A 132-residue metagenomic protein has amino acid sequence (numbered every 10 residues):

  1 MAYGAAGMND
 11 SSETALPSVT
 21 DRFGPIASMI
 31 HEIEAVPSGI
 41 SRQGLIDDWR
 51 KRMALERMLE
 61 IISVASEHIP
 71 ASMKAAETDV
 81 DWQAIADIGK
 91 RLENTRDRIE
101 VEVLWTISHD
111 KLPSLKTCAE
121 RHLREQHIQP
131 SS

Functional and structural regions predicted by a protein language model:
M1-S132: Solvent-exposed interaction patches of small proteins and small membrane subunits
